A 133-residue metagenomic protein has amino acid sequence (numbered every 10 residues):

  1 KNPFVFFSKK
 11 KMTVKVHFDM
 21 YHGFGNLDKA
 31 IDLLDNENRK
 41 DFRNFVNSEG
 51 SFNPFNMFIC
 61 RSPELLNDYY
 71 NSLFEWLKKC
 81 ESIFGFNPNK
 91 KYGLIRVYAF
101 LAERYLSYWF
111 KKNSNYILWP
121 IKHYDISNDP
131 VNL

Functional and structural regions predicted by a protein language model:
K1-L133: ER/Golgi luminal nucleotide-sugar-dependent glycosyltransferases, focusing on the catalytic module
